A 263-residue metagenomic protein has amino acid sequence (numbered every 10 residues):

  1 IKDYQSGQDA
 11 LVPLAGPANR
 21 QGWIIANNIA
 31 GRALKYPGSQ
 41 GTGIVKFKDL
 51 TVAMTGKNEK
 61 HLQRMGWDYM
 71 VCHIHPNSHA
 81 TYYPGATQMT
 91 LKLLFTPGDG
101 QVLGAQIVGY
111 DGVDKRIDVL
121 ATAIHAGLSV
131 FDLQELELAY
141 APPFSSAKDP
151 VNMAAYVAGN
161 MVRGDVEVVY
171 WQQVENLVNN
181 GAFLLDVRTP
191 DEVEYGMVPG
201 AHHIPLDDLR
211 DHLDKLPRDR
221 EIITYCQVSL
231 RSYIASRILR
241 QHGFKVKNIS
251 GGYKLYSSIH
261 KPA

Functional and structural regions predicted by a protein language model:
K2-D111, P142, S146, P150-N176: Mid-to-C-terminal Rossmann-like scaffold of FAD/NAD(P)H-dependent oxidoreductases
N27, G31, T122, R237-Q241: Short, well-ordered alpha-helices that flank and scaffold nucleotide-derived cofactor binding pockets
H73, F95-P97, Q106-G109, R188-T189 (+3 more regions): Active-site proximal loops enriched in glycine and acidic residues that flank catalytic Cys/His/Asp and coordinate
P76, V130-F131: Glycine-rich phosphate/pyrophosphate-binding loops and their adjacent beta-strand/loop elements at enzyme active sites
D111-V130: A short, polar/charged loop-to-alpha-helix boundary motif
F131-P142, S146-K148, N152-F183, P190-I223 (+1 more regions): Rhodanese-like catalytic fold shared by cysteine-dependent sulfurtransferases and DSP/PTP-type phosphatases
